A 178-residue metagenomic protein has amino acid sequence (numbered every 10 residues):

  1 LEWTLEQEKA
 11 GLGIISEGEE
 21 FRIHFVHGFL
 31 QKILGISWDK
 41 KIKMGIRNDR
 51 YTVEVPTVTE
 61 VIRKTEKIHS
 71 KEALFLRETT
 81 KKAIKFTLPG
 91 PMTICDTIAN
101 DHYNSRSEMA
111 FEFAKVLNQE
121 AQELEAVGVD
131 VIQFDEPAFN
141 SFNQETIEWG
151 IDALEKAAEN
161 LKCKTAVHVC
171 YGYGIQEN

Functional and structural regions predicted by a protein language model:
L1-N178: Domain-level signal for soluble alpha/beta catalytic cores
